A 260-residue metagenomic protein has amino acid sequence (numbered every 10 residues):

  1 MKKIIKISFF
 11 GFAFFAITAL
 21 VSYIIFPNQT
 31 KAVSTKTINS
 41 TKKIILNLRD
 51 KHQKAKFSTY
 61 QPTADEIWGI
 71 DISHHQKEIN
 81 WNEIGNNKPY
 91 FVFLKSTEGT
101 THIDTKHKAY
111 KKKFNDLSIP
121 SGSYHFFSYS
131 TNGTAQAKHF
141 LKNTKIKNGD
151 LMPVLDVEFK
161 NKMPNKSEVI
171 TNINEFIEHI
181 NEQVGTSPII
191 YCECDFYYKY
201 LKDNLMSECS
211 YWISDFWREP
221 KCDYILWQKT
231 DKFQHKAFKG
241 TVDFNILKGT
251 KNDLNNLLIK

Functional and structural regions predicted by a protein language model:
M1-F14: N-terminal Sec-pathway targeting helices
F15-I25: Hydrophobic alpha-helical membrane-insertion segments, chiefly the h-region of N-terminal signal peptides
T18, I38-G69, N204-K260: Functionally critical loop-and-helix segments that line ligand-binding/catalytic clefts of soluble enzyme domains
I25-T97: Boundary/entry segment of secreted carbohydrate-active catalytic domains
F57, P62-I79, L94-E175, N181-Q183: Substrate-binding cleft of extracellular glycoside hydrolase catalytic domains
T101, S130, Y197, P220 (+1 more regions): Flexible, glycine-rich phosphate/dinucleotide-binding loops and adjacent beta-alpha linkers at cofactor/substrate
L151-K221: Catalytic domains of cell-wall/extracellular-matrix polysaccharide-remodeling enzymes, centered on de-N-acetylation
